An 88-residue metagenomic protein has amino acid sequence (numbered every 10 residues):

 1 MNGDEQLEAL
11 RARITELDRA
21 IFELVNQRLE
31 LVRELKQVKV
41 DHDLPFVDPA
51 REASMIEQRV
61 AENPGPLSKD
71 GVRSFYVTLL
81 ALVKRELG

Functional and structural regions predicted by a protein language model:
M1-G88: Domain-level signature for soluble enzymes in the chorismate/prephenate branch of the shikimate pathway
